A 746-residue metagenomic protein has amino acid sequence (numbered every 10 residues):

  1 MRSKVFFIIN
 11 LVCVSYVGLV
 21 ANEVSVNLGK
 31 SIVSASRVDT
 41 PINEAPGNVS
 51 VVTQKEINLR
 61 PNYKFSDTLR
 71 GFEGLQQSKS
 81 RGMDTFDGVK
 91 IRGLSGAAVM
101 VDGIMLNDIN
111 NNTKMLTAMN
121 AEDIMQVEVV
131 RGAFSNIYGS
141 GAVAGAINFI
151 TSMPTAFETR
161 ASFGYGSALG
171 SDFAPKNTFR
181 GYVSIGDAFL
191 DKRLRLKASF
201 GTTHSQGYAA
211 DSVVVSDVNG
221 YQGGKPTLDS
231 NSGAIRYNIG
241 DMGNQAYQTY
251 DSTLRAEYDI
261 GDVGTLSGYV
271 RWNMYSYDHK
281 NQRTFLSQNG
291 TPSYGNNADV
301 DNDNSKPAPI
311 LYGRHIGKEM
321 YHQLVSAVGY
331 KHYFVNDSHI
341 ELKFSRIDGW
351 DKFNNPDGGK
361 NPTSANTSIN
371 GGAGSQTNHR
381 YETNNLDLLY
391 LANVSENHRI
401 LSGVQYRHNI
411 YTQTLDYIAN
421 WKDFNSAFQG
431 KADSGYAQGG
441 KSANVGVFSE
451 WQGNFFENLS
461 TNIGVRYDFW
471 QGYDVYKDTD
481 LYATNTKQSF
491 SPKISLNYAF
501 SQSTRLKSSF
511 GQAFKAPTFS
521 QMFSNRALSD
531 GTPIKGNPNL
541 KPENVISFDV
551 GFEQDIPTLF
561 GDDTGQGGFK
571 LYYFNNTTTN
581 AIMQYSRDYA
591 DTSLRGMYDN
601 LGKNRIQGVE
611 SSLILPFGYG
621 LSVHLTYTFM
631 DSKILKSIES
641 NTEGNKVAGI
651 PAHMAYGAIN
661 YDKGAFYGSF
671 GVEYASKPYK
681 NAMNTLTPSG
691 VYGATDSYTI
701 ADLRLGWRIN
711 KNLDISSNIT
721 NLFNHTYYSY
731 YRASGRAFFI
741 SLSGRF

Functional and structural regions predicted by a protein language model:
F65-T68, D87-K90, K114-N120, V129 (+2 more regions): N-terminal periplasmic accessory domains that precede and gate Gram-negative outer-membrane beta-barrel machines
S66-M105: Extracytoplasmic beta-strand/coil segments of soluble accessory domains associated with Gram-negative outer-membrane
Q76-Q77, G88, I104-A133: Short acidic/polar hinge/loop motifs at secondary-structure boundaries that mediate gating or recognition
S162, N454-T461, T564-T578, R595-N684 (+3 more regions): Gram-negative outer-membrane beta-barrel transporters
A174-K280, H322-V335, V394: Transmembrane beta-barrel wall of Gram-negative outer-membrane proteins
S205-A209, G243-T249, V263-K331, D348-N366 (+2 more regions): Flexible loop and strand-edge segments within Gram-negative outer membrane beta-barrel domains
G261, L391, S395-L401, Q405-R407 (+5 more regions): Structural signature of Gram-negative outer-membrane beta-barrels, strongest in the C-terminal barrel of TonB-dependent
G329, D337-N355, A499, R505-G511 (+2 more regions): Membrane-embedded beta-barrel scaffold of Gram-negative outer-membrane proteins
